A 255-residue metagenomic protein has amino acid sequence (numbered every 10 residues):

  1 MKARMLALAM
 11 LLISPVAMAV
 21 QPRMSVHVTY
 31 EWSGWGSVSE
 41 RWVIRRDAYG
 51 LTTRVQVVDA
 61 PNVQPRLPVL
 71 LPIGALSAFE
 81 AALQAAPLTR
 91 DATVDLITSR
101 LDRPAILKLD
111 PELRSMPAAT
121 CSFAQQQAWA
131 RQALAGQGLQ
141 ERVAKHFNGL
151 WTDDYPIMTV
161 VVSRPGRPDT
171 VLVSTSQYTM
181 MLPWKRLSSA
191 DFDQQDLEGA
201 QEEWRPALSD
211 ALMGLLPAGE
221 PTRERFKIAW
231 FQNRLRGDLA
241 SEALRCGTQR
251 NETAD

Functional and structural regions predicted by a protein language model:
M1-L6: Bacterial N-terminal signal peptides that target proteins for export
A9: Glycine-rich phosphate-binding loop of ATP-dependent small-molecule kinases
S14-P15: N-terminal signal peptide c-region/cleavage motif recognized by signal peptidases
V20-G34, T98-D255: Short, well-ordered, aromatic-rich surface patches in folded extracellular/luminal domains
V20-L70: N-terminal export/targeting and maturation segments
R41-R45, Q64-G74, P168-K185: Short amphipathic beta-strand/extended segments with alternating polar/hydrophobic composition
V63-R114: Mid-chain, structured segments of secreted extracytoplasmic proteins
